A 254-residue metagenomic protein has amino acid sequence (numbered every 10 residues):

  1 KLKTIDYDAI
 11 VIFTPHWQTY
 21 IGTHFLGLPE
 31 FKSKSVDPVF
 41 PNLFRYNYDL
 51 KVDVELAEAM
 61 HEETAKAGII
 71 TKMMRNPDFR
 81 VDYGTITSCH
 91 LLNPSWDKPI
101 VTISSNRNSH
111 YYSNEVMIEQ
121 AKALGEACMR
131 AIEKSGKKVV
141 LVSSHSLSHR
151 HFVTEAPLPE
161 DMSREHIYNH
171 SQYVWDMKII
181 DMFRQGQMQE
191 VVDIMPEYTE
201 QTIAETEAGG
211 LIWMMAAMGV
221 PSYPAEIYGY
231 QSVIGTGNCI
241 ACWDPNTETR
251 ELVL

Functional and structural regions predicted by a protein language model:
K1-D8, Y20-A123, T154-L254: Flexible, D/E/H-enriched segments
D8-T14, I103, K137-L147: Beta-strand elements within well-structured catalytic alpha/beta cores of enzymes that handle phosphate/sulfate esters
P15-Q18, H145-R150, A156: Short, internal active-site loops enriched in acidic
A59, L124-C128, S144: Short, hydrophobic/aromatic alpha-helical segments in well-folded domains
E126-S135, V139: Non-transmembrane, aqueous-exposed alpha-helical and coiled segments at domain scale
